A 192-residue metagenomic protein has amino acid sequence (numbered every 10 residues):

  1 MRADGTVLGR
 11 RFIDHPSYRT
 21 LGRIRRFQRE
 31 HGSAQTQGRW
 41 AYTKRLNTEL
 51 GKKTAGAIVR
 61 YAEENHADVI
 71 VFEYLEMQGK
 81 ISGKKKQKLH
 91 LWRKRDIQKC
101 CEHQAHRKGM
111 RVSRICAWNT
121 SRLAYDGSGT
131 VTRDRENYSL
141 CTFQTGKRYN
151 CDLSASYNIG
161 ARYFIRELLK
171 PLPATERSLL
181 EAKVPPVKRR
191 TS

Functional and structural regions predicted by a protein language model:
M1-V71, L75-Q87, E102-S192: Metal-dependent phosphodiester-processing active-site neighborhood
L89-K94: Glycine-rich phosphate-binding loops at beta-strand->alpha-helix junctions
D96-I97, C101: Short, aromatic/basic amphipathic alpha-helical patches
